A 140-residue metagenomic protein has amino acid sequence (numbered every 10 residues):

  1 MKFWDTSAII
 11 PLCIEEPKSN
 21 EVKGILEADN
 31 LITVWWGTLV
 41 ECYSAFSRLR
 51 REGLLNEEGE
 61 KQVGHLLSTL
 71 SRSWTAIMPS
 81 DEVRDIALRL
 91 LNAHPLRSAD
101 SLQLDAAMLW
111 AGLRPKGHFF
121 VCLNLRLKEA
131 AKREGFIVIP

Functional and structural regions predicted by a protein language model:
M1-L39, L49-Q62: Short, well-structured N-terminal submotif of metal-dependent ribonuclease cores
I14, L125-R126, K132-R133: Short, C-terminally biased terminal segments at protein or domain edges
A28-D29, L70-S73, E134: Structured helix-beta-strand junction loops
G37, Y43-N92: Active-site-proximal, substrate-binding regions of enzyme catalytic domains and RNA-binding/basic surfaces
W74-R126: Active-site neighborhoods of divalent-metal-dependent phosphate/nucleic-acid chemistry enzymes
